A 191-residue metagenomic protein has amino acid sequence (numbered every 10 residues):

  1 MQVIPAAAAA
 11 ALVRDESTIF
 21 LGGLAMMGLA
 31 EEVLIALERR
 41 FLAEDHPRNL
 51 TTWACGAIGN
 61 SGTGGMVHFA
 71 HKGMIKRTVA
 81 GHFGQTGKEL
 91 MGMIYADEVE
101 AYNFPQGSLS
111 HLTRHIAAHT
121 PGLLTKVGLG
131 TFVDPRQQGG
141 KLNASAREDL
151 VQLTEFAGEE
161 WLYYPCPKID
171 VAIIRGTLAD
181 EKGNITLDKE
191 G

Functional and structural regions predicted by a protein language model:
M1-G191: Conserved alpha/beta enzyme-core scaffold
